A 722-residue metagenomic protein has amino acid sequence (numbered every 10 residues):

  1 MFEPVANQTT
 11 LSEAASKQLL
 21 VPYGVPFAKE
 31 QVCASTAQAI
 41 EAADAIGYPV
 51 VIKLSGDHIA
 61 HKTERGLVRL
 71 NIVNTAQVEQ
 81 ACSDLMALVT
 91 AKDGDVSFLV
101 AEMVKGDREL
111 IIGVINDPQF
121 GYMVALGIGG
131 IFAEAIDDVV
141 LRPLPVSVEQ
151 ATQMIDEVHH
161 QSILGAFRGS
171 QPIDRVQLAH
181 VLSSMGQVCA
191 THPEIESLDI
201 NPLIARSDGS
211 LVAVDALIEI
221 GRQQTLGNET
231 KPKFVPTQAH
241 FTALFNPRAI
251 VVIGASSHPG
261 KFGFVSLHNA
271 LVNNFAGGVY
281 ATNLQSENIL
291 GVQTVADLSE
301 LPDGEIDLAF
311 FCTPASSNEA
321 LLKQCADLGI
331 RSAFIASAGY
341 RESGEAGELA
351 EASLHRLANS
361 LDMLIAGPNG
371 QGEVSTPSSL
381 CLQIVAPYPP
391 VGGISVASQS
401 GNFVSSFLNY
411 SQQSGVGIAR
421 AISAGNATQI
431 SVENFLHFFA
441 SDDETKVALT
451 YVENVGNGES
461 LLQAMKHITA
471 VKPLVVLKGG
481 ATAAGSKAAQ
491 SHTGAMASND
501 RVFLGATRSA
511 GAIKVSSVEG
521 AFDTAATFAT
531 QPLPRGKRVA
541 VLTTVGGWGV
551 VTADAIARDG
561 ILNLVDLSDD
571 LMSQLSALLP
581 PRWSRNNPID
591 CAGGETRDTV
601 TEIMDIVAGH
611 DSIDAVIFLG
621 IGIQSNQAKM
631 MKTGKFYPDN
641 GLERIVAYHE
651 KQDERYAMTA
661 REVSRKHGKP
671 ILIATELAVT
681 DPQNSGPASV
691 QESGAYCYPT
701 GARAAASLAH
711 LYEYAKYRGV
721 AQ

Functional and structural regions predicted by a protein language model:
M1-Q722: Catalytic-core regions of core metabolic enzymes, especially those transforming organic acids/acyl-group intermediates
